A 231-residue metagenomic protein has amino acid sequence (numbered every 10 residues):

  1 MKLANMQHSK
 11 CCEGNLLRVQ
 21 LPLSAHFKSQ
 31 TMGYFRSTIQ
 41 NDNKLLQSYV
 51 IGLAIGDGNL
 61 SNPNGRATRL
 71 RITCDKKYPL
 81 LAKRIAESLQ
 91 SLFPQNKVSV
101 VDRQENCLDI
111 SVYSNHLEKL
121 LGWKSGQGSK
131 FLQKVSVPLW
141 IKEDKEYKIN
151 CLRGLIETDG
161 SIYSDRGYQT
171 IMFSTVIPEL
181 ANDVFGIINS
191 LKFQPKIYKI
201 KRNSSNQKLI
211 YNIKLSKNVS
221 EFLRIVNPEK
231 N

Functional and structural regions predicted by a protein language model:
L3-L17, L21-N231: Internal intein/HINT superfamily modules and their associated LAGLIDADG
